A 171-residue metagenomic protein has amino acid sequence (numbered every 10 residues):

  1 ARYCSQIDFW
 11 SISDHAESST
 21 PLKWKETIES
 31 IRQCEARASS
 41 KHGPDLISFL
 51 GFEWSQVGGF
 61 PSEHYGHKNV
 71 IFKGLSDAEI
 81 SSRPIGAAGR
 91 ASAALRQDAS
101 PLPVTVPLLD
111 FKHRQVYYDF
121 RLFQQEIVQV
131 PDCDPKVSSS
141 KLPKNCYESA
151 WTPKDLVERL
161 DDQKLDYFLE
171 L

Functional and structural regions predicted by a protein language model:
A1-L171: Extended, charged catalytic domains and RNA/DNA-binding interfaces, predominantly in divalent-metal-using enzymes
